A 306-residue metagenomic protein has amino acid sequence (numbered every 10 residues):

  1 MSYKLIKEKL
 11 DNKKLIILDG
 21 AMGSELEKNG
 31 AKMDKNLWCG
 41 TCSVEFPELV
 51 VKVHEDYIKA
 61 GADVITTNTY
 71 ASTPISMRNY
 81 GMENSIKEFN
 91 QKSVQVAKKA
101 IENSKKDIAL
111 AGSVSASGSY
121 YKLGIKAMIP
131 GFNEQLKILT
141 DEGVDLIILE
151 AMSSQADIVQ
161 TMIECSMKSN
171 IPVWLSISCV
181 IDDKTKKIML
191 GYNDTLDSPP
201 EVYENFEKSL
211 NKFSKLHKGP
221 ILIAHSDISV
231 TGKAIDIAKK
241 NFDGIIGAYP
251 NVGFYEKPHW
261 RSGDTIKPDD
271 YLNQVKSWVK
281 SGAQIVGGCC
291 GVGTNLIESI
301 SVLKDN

Functional and structural regions predicted by a protein language model:
M1-N306: Domain-level signal for soluble alpha/beta catalytic cores
